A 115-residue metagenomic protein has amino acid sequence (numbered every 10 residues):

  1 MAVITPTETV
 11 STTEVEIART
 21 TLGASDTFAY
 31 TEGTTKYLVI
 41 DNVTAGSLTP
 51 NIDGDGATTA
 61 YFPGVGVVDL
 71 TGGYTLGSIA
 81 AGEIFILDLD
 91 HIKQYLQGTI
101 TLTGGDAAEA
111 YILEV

Functional and structural regions predicted by a protein language model:
A2-V115: Surface-exposed, low-hydrophobicity beta-strand/loop segments enriched in small/polar/acidic residues
